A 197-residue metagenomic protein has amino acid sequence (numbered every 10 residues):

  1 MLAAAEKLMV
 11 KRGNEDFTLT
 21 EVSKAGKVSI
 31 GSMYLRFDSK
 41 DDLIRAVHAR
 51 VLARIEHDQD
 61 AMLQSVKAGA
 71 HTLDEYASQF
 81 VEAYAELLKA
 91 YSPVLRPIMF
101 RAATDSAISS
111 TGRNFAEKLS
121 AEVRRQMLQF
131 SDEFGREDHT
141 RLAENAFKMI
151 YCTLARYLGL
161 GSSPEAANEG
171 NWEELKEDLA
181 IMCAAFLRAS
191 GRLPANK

Functional and structural regions predicted by a protein language model:
M1-M9, V51, I55, Y84 (+2 more regions): Short hydrophobic clusters on alpha-helical segments that form packing/core surfaces in small helical domains
L2, E56, D74-S78, S120 (+4 more regions): Short, amphipathic alpha-helical "lid/cap" segments that border enzyme active or binding sites
A4, L8-D42, A46: Helix-turn-helix
M9, I44-V51, G112-F115: Alpha-helical DNA-contacting segments of helix-turn-helix folds
A46, R50, A61-K89, L142-F147 (+1 more regions): Hydrophobic alpha-helical connector segments
L63, L88-S109, R124, A155-S163: Amphipathic alpha-helical segments used for helix-helix packing
G69-A70, D74-E75, Q79, S92-A121 (+1 more regions): Short secondary-structure transition hinges
S109, Q129-A180, S190-K197: Hydrophobic/aromatic-rich alpha-helical bundle segments in the mid-to-C-terminal region
